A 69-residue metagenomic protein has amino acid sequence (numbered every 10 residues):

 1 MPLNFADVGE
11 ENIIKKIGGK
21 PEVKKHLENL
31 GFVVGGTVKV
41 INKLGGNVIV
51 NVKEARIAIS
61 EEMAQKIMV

Functional and structural regions predicted by a protein language model:
M1-V69: Compact, glycine-rich, soluble single-domain proteins
